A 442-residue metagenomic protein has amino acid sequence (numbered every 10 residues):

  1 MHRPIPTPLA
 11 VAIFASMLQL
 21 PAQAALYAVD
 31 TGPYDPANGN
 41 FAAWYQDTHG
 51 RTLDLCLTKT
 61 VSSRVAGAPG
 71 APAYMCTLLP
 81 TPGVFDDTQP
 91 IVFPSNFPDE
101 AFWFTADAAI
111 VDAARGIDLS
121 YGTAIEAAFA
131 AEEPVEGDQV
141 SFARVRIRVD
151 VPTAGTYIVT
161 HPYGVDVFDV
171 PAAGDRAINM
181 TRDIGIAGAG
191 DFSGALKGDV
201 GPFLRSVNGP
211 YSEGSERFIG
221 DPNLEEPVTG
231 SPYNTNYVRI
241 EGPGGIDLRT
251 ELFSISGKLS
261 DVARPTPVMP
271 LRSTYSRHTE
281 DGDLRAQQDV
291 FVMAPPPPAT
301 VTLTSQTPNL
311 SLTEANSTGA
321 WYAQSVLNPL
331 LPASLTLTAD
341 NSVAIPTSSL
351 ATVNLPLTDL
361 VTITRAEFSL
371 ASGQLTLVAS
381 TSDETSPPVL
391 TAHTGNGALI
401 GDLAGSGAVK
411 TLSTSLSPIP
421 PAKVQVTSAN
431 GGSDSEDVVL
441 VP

Functional and structural regions predicted by a protein language model:
M1-Q23: Gram-negative bacterial Sec-dependent N-terminal signal peptides
A22-T60, P267-T279: Boundary/junction segments of secreted and surface-exposed precursor proteins
A25-L26, D112, G188, S193-A263: N-proximal, low-complexity, solvent-exposed accessory regions that precede a main structured/catalytic
P69, V151-G155, F291-T300, T381-P387 (+1 more regions): Short proline/glycine-enriched turn/loop motifs at strand-loop junctions of beta-rich domains
G83-F85, Q139-A143, G174-N223, T307-L327 (+1 more regions): Aromatic sugar-binding surface patches on proteins that engage polysaccharides or sugar-phosphate polymers
R115-V145, F253-M293, A351-L375: Extracellular ectodomain segments of secreted/surface proteins
V151-T153, V228-S231, Q324-S334, S413-A422: Surface-exposed, short loops/turns at beta-strand junctions within beta-sandwich domains
F168, E216-E226, G244-S273, V343-T358 (+1 more regions): Edge beta-strands of extracellular beta-sandwich domains
